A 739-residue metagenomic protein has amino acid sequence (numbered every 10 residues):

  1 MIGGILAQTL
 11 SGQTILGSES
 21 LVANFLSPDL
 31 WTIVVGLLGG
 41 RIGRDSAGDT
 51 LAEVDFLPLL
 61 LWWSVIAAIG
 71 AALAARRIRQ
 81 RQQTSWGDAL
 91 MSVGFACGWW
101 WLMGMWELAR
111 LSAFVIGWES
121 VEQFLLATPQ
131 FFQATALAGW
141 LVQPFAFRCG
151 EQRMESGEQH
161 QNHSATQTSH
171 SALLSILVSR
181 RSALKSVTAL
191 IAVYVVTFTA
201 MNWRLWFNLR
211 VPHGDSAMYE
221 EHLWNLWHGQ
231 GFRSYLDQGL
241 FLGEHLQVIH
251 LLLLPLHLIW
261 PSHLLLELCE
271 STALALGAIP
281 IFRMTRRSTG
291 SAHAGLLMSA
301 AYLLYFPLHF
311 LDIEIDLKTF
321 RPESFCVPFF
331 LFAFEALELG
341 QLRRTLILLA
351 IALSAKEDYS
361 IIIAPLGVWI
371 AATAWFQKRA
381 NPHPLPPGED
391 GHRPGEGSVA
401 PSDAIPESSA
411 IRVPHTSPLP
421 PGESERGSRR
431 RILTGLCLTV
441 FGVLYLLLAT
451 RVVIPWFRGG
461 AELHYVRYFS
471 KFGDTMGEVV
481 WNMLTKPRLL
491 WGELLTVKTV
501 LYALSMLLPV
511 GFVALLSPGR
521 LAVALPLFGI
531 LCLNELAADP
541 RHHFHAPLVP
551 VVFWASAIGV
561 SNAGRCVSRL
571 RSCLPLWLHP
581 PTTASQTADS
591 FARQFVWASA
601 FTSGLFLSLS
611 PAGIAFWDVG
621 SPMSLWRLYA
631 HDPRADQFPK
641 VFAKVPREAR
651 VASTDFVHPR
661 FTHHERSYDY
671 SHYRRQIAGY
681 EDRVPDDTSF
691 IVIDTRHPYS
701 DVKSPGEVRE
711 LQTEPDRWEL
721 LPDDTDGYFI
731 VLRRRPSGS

Functional and structural regions predicted by a protein language model:
M1-G3, S64-I69, R77-W99, E119-E155 (+3 more regions): Start-transfer (signal-anchor) and selected internal transmembrane alpha helices of multi-pass inner/ER membrane
G3-I15, T197, M201, I432-L516 (+3 more regions): Membrane-lumen/periplasm interface segments of specific transmembrane helices in polyprenyl phosphate-linked
S92-G98, K185-A192, T439-V443, A563-G613: Signature aromatic-anchored transmembrane alpha helix within multi-pass, membrane-resident enzymes that catalyze glycan
W118-A136, I361, L521-R571: Hydrophobic/aromatic-rich transmembrane helices and adjacent perimembrane loops
H160, I362-P386, G397-I411, S424-V443: Perimembrane helix-loop-helix junctions
A217-F241, V248-I249: Extracytosolic helix-loop segments that constitute the early lumenal/periplasmic catalytic or substrate-binding loops
T272-H309, V327-P328, L342-I347, R593: Transmembrane-helix signature of polytopic, membrane-embedded enzymes that assemble or transfer cell-envelope glycans
P280, D316, P322-L348, T373 (+1 more regions): Specific aromatic-rich, kink-prone transmembrane helix
